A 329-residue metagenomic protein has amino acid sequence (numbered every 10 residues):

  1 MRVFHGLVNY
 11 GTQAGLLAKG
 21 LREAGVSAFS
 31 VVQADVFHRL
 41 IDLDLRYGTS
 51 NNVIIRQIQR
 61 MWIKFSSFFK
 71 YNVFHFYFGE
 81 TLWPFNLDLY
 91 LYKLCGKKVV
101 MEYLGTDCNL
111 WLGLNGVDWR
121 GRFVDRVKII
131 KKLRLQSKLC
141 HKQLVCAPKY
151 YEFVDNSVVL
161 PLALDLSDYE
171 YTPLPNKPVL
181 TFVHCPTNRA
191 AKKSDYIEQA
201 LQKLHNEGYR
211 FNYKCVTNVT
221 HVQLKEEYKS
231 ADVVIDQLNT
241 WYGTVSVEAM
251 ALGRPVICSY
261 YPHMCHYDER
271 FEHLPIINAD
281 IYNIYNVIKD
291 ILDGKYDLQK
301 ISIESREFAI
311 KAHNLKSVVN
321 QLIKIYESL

Functional and structural regions predicted by a protein language model:
R2-L7, F65-F85, V100, V233-V234: Short N-terminal targeting/anchoring amphipathic segment
W62-F69, D88-K98, D107-L110, V117-Q143: Membrane-proximal helix-turn-helix segments that form the acceptor-binding/catalytic region of lipid-linked
R122-T172: Donor nucleotide-sugar binding/catalytic pocket of nucleotide-sugar-dependent glycosyltransferases
L160, D168-K192, E198: Conserved donor-binding/catalytic core segment of Leloir-type glycosyltransferases
K229-T240, R254-P255: Acidic donor-binding loop of glycosyltransferase active sites
P255-M264: Short hydrophobic beta-strand element within catalytic cores of glycosyltransferases and related nucleotide-activated
H266-K289: Change "using UDP/GDP/dTDP sugars" to "using nucleotide sugars
Y296-E327: A charged, aromatic-enriched C-terminal amphipathic alpha-helix characteristic of glycosyltransferases across folds
